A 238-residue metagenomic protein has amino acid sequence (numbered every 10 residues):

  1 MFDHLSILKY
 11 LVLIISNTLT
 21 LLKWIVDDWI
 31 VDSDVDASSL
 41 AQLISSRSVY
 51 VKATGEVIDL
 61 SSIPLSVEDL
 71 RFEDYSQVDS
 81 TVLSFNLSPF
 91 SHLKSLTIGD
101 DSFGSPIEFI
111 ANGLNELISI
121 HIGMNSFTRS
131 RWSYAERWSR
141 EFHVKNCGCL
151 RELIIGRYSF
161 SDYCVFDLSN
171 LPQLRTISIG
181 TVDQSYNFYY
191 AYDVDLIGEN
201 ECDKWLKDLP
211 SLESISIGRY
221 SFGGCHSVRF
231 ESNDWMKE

Functional and structural regions predicted by a protein language model:
M1-D3, V12-I14, S39, V57-I63 (+6 more regions): Leucine-rich repeat
D3, L8-S45, V228-E231, M236-E238: Leucine-rich solenoid repeat scaffolds
L5-L8, L19-L22, S46, V67 (+13 more regions): Conserved hydrophobic position(s) of the canonical leucine-rich repeat
L11, I25, I30, D34 (+6 more regions): Detector for intrinsically disordered, low-structure N-terminal pre-sequences
L13-N17, A53, F72-V78, I98-G104 (+10 more regions): Concave beta-strand-loop units of leucine-rich repeat
S46-V51, G55-P106, L114, F127-S130 (+1 more regions): LRR N-terminal entry segment and analogous cap-like coil->beta motifs
